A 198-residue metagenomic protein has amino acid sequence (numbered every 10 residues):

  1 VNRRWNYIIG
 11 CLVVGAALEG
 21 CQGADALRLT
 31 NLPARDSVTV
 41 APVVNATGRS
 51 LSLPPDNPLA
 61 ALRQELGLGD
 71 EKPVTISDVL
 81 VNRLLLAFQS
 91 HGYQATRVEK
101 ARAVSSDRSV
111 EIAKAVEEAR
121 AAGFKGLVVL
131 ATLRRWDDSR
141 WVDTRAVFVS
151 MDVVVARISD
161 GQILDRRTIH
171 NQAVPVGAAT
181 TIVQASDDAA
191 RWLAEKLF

Functional and structural regions predicted by a protein language model:
V1-C21: Sec-dependent bacterial lipoprotein signal peptides
E19-Y93, F198: A structural "domain/chain start" motif
A24, R108-D160: Surface-exposed short loop/turn segments
V43-A46, T132-D138, H170: Generic short beta-strand segments
R63-G69, S150-D152, A156-F198: Short secondary-structure boundary motifs at beta->alpha junctions and helix caps
L66-T75, A103-S105, W141, V176-T180: Second-shell loop/turn segments in exported
I76, L80, L84, E111 (+3 more regions): Stable alpha-helical elements in mature extracytoplasmic
L85-S109: Short beta-strand->alpha-helix linker/helix-N-cap micro-motif that forms a surface specificity/interaction loop
